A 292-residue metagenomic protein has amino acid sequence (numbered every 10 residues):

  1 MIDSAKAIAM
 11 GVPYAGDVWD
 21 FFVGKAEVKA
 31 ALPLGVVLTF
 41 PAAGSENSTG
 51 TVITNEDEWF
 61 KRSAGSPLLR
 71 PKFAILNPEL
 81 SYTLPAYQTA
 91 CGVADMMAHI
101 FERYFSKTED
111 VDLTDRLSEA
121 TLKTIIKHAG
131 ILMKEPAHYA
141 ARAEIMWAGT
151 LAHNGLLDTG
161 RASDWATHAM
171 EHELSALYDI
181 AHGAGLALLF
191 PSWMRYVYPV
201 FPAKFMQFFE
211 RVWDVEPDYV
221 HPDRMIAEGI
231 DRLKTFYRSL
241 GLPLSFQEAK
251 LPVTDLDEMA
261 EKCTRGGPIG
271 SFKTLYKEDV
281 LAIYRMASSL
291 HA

Functional and structural regions predicted by a protein language model:
M1-G16, I131-R142: N-terminal small/polar loop signature for handling phosphorylated ligands or for N-terminal nucleophile
M1-I8, T39-S45, L177-I180: Glycine/serine-rich anion-binding loops at beta->alpha junctions that coordinate negatively charged ligand groups
K6-P13, V28, P33, D158-T159 (+2 more regions): Alpha-helix C-terminal capping segments
M10-L113, Q207-R211: A glycine/threonine-rich phosphate-anchoring loop and its flanking beta-alpha core in nucleotide/phosphate-binding
M97-F101, R142-H153, F190, L233 (+3 more regions): Short alpha-helical scaffolding segments that buttress acidic/His motifs in well-ordered protein cores
R103, K107-D231: Active-site segments that bind and position negatively charged phosphate/pyrophosphate groups
V212, E216-A292: C-terminal charged capping/lid subdomain of soluble metabolic enzymes
